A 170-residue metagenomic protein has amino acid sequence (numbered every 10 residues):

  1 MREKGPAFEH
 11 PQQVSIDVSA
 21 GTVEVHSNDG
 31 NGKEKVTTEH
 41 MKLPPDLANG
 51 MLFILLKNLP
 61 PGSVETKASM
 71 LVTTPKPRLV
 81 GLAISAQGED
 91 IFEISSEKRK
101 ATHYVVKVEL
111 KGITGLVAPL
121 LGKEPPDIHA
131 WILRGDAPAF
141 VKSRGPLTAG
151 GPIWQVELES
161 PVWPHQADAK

Functional and structural regions predicted by a protein language model:
M1-A20, S63-K170: Acidic, serine/threonine-rich low-complexity disordered tracts
M1-D46: An acidic-aromatic
A20, N31-G32, N49-L52, P61 (+1 more regions): Low-complexity, compositionally biased segments
V25, E39, L43-P44, G50 (+2 more regions): N-terminal secretory signal peptides
H26-G30, F53-P60, K100: Short, surface-exposed secondary-structure junctions/capping segments
V36, M51-I54, P61, H103 (+1 more regions): A general, composition-driven signal for non-globular sequence regions
N49-K57, I91-S95: Short acidic/polar alpha-helix capping motifs at helix-coil junctions
